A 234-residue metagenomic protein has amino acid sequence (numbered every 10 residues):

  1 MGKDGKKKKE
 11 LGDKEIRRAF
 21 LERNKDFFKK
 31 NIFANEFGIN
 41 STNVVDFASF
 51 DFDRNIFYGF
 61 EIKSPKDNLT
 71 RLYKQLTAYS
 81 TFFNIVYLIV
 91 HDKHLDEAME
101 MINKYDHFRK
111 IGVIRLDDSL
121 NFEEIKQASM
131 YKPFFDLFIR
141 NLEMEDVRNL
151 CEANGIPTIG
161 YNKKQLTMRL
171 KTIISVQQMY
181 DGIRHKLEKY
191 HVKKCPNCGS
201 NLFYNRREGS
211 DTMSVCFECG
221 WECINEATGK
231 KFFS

Functional and structural regions predicted by a protein language model:
G2-R54: Active-site metal-binding core of divalent-cation-utilizing nuclease and nuclease-like domains
F47-S49, I56-K66: Conserved catalytic cores of phosphodiester-cleaving nucleases, focusing on short active-site segments
D67-D106, G112-D117: Catalytic cores of nucleic-acid endonucleases
K110-K194: Non-catalytic C-terminal interaction segments of nucleic acid-processing enzymes
P196-N197, E218: Short, cysteine/histidine-rich loop/knuckle motifs that typically chelate Zn2+
S200-Y204, I224: Short functional micro-motifs and their immediate structural scaffolds
S210-I224: Cysteine-rich micro-motifs
G220-S234: Short metal-binding segments enriched for Cys and/or His
